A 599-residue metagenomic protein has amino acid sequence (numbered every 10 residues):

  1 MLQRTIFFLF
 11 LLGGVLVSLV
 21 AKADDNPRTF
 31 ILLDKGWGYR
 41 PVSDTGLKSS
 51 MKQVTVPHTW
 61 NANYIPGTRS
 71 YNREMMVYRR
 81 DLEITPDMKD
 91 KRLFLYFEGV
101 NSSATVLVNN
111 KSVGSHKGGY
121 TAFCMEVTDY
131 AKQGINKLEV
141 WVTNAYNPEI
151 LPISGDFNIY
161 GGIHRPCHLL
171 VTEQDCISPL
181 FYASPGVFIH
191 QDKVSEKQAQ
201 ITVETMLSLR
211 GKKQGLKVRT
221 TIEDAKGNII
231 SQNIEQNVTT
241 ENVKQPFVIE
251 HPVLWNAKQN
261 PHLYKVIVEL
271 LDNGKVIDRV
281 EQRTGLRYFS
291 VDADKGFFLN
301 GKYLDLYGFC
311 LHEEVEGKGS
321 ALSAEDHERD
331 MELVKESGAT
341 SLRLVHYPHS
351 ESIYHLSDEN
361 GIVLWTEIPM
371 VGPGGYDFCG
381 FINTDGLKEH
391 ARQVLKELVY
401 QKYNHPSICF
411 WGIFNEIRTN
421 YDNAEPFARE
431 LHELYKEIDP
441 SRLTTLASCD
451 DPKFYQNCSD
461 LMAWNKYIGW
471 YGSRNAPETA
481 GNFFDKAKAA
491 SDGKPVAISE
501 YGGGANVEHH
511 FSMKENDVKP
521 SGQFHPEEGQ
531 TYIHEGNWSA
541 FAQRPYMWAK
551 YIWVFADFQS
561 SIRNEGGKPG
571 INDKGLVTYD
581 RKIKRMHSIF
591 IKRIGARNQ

Functional and structural regions predicted by a protein language model:
M1-L12, L19-H346, L356, G361-L364 (+9 more regions): Secreted/periplasmic carbohydrate-active enzymes, especially glycoside hydrolases
M331-L333, S341-R593: Substrate-binding/catalytic cleft of secreted carbohydrate-active enzymes, primarily glycoside hydrolases
